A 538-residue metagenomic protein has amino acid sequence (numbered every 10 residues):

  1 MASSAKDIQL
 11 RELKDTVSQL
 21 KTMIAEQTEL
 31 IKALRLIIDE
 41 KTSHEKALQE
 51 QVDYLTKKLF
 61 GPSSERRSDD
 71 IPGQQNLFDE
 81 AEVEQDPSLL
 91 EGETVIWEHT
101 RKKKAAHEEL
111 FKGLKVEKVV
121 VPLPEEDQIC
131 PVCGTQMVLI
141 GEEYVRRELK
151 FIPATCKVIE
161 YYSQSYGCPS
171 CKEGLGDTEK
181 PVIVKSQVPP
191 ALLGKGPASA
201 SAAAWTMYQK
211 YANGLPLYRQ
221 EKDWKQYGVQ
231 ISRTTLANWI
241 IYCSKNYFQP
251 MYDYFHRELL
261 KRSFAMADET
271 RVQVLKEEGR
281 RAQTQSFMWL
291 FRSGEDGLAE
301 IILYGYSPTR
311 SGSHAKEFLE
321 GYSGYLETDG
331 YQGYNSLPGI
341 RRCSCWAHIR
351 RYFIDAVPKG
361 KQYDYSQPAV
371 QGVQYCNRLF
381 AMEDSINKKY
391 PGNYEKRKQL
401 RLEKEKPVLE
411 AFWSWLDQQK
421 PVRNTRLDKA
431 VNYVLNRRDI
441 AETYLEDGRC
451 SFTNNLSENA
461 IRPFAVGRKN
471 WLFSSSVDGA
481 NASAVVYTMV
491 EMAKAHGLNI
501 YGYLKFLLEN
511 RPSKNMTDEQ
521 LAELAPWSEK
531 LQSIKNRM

Functional and structural regions predicted by a protein language model:
M1-G194, M266-A267, E395, R401 (+2 more regions): Short, flexible loop/hinge motifs at secondary-structure junctions
A2-S3, K46, D127-Q128, S165-G167 (+1 more regions): Catalytic center-proximal scaffold of phosphoryl-transfer enzymes
